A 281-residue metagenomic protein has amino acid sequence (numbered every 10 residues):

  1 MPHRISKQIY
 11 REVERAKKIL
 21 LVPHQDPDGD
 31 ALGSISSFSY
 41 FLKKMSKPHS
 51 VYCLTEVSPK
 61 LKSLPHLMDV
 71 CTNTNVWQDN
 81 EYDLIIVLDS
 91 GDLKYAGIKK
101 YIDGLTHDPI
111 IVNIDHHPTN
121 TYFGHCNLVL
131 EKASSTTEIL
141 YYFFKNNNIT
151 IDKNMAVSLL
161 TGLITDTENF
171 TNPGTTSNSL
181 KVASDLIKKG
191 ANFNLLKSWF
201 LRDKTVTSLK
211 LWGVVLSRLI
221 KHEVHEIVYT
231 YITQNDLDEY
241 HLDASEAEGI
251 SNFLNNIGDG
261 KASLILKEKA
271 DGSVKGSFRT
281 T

Functional and structural regions predicted by a protein language model:
P2-Q25, A31-P65, V76-L84, T165-T281: Hydrophobic helix-and-loop "lid/oligomerization" segment in the mid-to-C-terminal part of catalytic domains
Q25, S90-G91, H116, T167: Active-site metal-binding loops of divalent metal-dependent hydrolases
A31-L32, Y95-K99, F123, K275: Short glycine-/acidic-enriched loop or helix-start segments at secondary-structure transitions that form or flank
L64-L67, H107, F123-G124: Short, structured coil segments at secondary-structure junctions
D69-N75, L128-E131: Short acidic-hydrophobic, aromatic-tinged amphipathic segments that line or gate anion-handling sites
L84-K100, V112, T119: Glycine-rich phosphate-binding loops that contact phosphosugars or nucleotide phosphates
Y101-P109: Short, conserved loop/helix-junction motifs that constitute active-site signature segments in enzyme catalytic cores
I114-V182: Short alpha-helices
